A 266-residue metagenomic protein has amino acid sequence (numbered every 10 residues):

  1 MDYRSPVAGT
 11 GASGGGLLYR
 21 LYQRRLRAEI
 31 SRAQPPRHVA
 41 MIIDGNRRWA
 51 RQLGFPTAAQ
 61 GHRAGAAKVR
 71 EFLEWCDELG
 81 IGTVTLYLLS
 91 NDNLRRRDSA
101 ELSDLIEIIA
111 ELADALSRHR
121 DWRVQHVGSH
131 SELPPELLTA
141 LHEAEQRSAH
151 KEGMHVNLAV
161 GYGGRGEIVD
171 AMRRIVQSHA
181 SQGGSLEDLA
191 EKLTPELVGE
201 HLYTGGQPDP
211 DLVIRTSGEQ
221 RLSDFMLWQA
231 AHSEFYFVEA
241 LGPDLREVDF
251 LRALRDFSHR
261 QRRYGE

Functional and structural regions predicted by a protein language model:
M1-E266: Flexible, compositionally biased loop and terminal segments
